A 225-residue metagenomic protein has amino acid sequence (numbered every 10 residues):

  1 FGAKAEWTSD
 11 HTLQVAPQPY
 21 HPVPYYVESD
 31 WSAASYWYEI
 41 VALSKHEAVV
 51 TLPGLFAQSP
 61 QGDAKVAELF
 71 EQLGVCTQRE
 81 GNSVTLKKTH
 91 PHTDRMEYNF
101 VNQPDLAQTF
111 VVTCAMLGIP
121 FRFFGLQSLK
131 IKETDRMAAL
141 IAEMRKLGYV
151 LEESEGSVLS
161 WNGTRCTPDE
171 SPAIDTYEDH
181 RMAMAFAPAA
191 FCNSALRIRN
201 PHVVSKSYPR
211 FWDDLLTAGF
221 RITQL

Functional and structural regions predicted by a protein language model:
F1-L225: Short, structured segments at the rim of ligand-binding sites
